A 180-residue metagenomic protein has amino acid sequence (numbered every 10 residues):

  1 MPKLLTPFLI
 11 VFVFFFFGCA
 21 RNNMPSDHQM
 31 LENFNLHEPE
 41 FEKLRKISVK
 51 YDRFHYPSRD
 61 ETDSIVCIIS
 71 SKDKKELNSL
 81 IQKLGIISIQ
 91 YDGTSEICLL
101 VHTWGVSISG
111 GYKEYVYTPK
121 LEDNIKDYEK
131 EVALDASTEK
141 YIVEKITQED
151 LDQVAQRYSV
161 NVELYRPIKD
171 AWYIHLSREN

Functional and structural regions predicted by a protein language model:
M1-F17: Sec-dependent bacterial lipoprotein signal peptides
K3, V49, S64-I69, Y141-E144 (+1 more regions): Hydrophobic transmembrane signal anchors and adjacent membrane-proximal interface regions, especially in viral
P7-F12, Q29, T103, I146: N-terminal functional modules and adjacent low-complexity/disordered segments of proteins
C19-Y91: N-terminal export/targeting and maturation segments
L84-N180: Extracytoplasmic electrostatic interaction patches
